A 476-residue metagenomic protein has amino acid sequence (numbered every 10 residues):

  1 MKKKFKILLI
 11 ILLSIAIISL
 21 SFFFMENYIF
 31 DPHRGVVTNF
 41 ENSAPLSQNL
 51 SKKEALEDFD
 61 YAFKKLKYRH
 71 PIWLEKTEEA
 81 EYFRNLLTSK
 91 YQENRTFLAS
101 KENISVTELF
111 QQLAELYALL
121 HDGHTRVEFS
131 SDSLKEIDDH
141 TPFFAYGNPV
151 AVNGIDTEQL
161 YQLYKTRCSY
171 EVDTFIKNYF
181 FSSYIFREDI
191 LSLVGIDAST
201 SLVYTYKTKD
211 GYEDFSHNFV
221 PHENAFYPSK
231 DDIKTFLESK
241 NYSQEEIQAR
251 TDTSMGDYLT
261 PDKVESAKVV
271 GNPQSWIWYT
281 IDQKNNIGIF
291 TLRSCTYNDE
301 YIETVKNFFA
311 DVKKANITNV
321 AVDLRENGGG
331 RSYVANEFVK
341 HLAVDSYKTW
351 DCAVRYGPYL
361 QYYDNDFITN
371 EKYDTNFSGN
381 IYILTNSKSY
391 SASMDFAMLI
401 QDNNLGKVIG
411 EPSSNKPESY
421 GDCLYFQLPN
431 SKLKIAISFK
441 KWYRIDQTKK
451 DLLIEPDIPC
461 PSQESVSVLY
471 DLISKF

Functional and structural regions predicted by a protein language model:
K4-N319, E326-G328, C423-L428, K475-F476: Flexible, low-complexity junctional segments that flank or bridge functional domains
F22-F63, K209, A267-F476: C-terminal "post-core" interaction segments
